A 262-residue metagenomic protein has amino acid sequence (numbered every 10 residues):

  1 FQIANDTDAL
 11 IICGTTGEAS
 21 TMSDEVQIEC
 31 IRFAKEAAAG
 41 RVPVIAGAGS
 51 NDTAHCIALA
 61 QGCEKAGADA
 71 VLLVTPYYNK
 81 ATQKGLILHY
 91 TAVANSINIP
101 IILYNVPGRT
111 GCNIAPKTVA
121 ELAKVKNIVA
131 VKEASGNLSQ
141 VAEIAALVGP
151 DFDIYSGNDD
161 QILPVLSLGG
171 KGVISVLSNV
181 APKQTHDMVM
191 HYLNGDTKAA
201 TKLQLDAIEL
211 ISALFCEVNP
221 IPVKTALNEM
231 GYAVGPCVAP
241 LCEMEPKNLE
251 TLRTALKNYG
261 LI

Functional and structural regions predicted by a protein language model:
F1-G111: Active-site beta->alpha loop and helix N-cap motifs at the rims of alpha/beta catalytic domains
Q2, A34, C63, V93 (+5 more regions): Conserved, mostly hydrophobic/aromatic
N5-T7, S167-G170, I174-I262: C-terminal alpha-helical cap/extension of soluble enzyme domains
S20, T75-P76, C112, G136 (+5 more regions): Flexible, active-site-adjacent loop/turn segments at secondary-structure boundaries
M22-E25, I57-A58, Q83-L86, I114-P116 (+4 more regions): Short secondary-structure transition/capping segments
Q27, I31, C56, Y90 (+6 more regions): A general structural signal for well-ordered alpha-helical segments in protein cores
N95-S96, R109-F215: Catalytic alpha/beta core domains of metabolic enzymes, predominantly
N105, N127-I128, V238-A239: Glycine-rich phosphate-binding "P-loop"
